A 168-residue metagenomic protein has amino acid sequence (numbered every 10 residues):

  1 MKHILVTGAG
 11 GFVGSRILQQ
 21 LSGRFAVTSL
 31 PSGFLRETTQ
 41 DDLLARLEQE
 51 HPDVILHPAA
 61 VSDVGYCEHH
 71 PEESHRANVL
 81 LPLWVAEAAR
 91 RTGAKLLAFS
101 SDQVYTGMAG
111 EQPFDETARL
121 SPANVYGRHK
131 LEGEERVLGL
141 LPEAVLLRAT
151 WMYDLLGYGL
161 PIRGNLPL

Functional and structural regions predicted by a protein language model:
K2-S22: N-terminal Rossmann NAD(P)H-binding glycine-rich loop of SDR-like oxidoreductase domains
T7, I55-A59, L96-D102, L147-A149: SDR active-site strand-loop-helix element
R24-R46: Adenosine-cofactor binding site in Rossmann-like domains, unifying the SAM/SAH pocket of S-adenosylmethionine-dependent
T38-A77, A88-R90: NAD(P)H-binding glycine-rich loop region in Rossmannoid oxidoreductase-like domains and their noncatalytic homologs
G65-E72, G107-E111, Y158: Conserved catalytic-core motifs of eukaryotic protein kinase domains, centered on the activation segment
H69, E73-W84, L120, N124 (+1 more regions): Glycine-rich NAD(P)-binding loop of the Rossmann-fold in SDR/ketoreductase-type enzymes
L83-S121: Conserved Rossmann-fold NAD(P)-dependent oxidoreductase catalytic core, especially the SDR/UDP-sugar
L138-L168: NAD(P)-dependent short-chain dehydrogenase/reductase
